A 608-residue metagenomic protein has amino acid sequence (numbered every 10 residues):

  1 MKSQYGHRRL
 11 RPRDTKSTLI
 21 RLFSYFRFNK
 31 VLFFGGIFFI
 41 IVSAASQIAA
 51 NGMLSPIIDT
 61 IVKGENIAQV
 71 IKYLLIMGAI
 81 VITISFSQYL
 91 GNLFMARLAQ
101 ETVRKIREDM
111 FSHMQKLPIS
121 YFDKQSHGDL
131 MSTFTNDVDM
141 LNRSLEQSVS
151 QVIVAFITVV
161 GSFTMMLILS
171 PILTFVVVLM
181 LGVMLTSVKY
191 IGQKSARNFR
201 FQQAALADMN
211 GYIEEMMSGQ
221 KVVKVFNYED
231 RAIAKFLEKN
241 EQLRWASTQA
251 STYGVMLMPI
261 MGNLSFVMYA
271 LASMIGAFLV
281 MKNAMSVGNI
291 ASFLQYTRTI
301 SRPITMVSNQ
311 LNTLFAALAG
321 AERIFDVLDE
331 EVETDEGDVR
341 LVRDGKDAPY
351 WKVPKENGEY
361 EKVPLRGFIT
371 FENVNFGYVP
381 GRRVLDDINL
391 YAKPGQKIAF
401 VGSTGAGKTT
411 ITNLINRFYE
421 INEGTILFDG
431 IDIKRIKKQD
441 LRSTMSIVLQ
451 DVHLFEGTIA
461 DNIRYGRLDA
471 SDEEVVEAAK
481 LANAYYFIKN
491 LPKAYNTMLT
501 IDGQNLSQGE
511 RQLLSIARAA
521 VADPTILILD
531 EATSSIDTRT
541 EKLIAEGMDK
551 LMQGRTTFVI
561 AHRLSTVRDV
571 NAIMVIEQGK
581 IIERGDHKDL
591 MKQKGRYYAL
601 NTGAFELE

Functional and structural regions predicted by a protein language model:
M1-S46, V62-L74, G91-M95, A99 (+11 more regions): Membrane-integrated ABC transporters
K2-L10, K63, Q100, E108-M140 (+5 more regions): Short intracellular "coupling" helices and adjacent cytoplasmic loop segments at the cytosolic face of multi-pass
I20-F23, V31-G52, P56, Y73 (+6 more regions): Alpha-helical segments in transporter systems
F28, L32-V42, I76, I80 (+4 more regions): Transmembrane helices of ABC transporter permease
K63-Y73, M165-L179, Q249-E322, V327-L328: Helix-loop-helix
I119-S120, V138-L145, V149, I153 (+6 more regions): An intracellular "coupling" helix at the cytosolic face of ABC transporter transmembrane type-1 domains
D344-E608: ABC-type nucleotide-binding domain
